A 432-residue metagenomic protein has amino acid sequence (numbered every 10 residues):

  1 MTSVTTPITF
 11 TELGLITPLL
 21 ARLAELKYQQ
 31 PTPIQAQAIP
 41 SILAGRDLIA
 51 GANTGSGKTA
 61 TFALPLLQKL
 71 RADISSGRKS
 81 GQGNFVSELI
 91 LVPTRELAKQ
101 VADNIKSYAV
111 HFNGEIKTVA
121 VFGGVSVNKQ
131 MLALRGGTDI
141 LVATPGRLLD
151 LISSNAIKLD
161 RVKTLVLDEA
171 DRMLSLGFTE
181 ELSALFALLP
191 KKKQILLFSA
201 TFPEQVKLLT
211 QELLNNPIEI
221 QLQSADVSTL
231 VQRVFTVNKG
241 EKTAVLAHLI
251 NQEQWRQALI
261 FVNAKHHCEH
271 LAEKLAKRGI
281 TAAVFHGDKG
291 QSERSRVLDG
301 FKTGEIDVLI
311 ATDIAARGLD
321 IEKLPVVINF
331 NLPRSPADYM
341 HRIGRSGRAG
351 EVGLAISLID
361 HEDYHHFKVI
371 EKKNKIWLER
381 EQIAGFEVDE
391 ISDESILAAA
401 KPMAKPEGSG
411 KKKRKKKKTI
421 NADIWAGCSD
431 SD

Functional and structural regions predicted by a protein language model:
T2-E394: Conserved helicase RecA-like core
W377-D432: Non-catalytic, charged low-complexity extensions flanking SF2 helicase motor domains
